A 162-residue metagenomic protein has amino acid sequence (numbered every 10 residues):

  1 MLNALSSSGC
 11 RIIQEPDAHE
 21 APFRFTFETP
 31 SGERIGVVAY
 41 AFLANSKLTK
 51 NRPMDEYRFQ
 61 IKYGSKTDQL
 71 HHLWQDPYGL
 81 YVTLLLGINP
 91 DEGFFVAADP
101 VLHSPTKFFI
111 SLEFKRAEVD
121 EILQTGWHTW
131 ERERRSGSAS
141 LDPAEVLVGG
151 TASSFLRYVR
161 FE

Functional and structural regions predicted by a protein language model:
M1-E162: Intrinsically disordered, charged low-complexity linkers and terminal tails that flank or connect structured domains
